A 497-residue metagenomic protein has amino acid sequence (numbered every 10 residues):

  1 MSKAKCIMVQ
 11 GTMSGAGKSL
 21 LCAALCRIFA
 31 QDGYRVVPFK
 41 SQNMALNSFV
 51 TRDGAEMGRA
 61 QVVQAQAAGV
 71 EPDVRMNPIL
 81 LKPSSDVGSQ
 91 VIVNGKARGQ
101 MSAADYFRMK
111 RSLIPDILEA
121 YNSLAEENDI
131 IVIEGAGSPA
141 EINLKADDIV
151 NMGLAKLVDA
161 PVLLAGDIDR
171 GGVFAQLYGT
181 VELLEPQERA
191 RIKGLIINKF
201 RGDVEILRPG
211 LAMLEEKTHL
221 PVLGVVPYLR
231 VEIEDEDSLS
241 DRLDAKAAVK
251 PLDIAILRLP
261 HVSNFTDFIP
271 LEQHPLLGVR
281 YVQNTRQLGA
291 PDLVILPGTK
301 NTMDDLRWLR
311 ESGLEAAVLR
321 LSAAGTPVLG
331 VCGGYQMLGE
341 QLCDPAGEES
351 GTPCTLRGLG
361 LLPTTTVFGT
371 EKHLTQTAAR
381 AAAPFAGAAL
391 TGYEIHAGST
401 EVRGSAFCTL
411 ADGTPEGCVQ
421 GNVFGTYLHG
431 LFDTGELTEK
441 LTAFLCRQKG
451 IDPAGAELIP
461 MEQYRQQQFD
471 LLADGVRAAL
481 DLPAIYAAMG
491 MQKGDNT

Functional and structural regions predicted by a protein language model:
M1-S322, P327, G347, T370 (+1 more regions): Flexible phosphate-sensing "switch/lid" loops adjacent to ATP/NTP-binding sites across phosphate-transfer
A4-V9, C343, L356, L361: Short, Gly/Pro- and small/polar-rich lid/capping loops
C332: Catalytic nucleophile serine of serine hydrolases, specifically the conserved "nucleophile elbow" pentapeptide
G339-G347, G351: Extracellular/periplasmic helix-exit of transmembrane alpha-helices
E348-T375: Conserved P-loop NTPase catalytic core
